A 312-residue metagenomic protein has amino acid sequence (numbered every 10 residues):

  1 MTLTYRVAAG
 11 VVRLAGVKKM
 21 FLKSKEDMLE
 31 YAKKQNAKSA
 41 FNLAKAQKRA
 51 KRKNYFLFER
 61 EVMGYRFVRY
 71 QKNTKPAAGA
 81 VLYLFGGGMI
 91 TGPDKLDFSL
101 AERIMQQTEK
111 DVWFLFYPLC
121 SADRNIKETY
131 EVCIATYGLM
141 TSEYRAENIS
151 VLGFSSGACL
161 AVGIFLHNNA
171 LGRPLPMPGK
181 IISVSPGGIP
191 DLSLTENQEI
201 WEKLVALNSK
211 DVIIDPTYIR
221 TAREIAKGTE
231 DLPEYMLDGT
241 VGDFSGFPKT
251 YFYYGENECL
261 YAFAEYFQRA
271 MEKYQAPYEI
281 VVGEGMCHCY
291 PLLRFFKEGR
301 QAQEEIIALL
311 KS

Functional and structural regions predicted by a protein language model:
M1-N73, G228: A glycine/proline-hinged amphipathic helix-loop "lid/cap" segment that gates access to hydrophobic ligand pockets
V11, F56-V68, K72-S312: Alpha/beta-hydrolase superfamily serine-hydrolase fold, recognizing
